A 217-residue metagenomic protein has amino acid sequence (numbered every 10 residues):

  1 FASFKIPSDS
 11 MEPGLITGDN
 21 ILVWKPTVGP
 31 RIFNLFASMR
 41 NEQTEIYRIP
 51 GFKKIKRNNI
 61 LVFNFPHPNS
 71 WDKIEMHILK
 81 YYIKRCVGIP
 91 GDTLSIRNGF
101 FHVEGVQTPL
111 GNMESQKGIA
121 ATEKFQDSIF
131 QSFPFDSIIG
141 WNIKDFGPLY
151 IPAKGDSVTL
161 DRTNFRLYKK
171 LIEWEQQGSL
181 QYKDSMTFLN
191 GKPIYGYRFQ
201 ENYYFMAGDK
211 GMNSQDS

Functional and structural regions predicted by a protein language model:
F1-D9: Aromatic-capped interface at the extracytoplasmic side of an N-terminal signal-anchor transmembrane helix
E12-S217: Soluble "head" domains of membrane/secretory-pathway proteins
